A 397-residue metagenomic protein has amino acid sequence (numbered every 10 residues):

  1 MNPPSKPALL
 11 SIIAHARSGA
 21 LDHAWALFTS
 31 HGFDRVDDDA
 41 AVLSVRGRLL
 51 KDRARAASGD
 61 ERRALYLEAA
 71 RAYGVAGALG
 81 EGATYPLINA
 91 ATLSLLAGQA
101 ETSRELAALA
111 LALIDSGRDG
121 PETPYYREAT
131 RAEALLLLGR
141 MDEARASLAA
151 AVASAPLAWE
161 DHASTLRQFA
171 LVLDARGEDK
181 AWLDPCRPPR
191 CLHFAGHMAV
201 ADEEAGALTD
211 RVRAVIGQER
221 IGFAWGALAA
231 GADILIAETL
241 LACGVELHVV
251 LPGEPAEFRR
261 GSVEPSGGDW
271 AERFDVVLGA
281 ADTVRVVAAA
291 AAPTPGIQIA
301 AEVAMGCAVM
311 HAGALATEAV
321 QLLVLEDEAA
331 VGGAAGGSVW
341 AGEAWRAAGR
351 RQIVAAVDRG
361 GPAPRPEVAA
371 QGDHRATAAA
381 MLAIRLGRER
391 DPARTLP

Functional and structural regions predicted by a protein language model:
M1-S30, E128, R140-V152, L157 (+1 more regions): Non-catalytic N-terminal targeting/anchoring module and adjacent flexible stem/linker that precedes the structured
S5, L9, S18, D22-W25 (+6 more regions): Acidic/glycine-enriched connector segments
A41-L50, Y85-G98, T123-L136, W159-D179: TPR/TPR-like alpha-solenoid helical repeat scaffolds
A72-A83, L106, I114-A153, A163-S164: Alpha-helical protein-protein interaction scaffolds
A175-P189: Extended repeat-based solenoid scaffolds, especially LRR ectodomains and other repeat-derived architectures
D373-R375, M381-I384: Conserved helicase motor core of SF1/SF2 NTP-dependent helicases
